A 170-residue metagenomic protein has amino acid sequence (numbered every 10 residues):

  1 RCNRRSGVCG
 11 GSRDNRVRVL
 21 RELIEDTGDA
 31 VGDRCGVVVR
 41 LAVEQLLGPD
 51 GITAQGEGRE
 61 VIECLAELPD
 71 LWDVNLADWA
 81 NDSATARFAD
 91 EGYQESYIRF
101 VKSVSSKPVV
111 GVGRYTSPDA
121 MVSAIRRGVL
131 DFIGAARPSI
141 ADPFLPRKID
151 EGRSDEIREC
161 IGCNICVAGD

Functional and structural regions predicted by a protein language model:
R1-D170: Flavin-dependent oxidoreductase catalytic cores
